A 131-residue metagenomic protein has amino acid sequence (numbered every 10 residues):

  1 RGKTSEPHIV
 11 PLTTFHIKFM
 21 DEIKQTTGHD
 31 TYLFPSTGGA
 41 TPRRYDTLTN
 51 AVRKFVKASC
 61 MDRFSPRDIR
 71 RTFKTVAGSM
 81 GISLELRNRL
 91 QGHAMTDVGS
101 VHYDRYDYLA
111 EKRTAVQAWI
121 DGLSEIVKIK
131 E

Functional and structural regions predicted by a protein language model:
R1-K3, I17, A40, M80 (+1 more regions): Catalytic-site neighborhood detector that most strongly recognizes the C-terminal catalytic loop/helix of tyrosine
T4-I9: Short, mixed charged/polar active-site loops that provide acid/base catalysis or chelate metal/phosphate cofactors
P11-D62, F73, A94: Active-site/catalytic core of tyrosine-dependent DNA strand-transfer enzymes
K54, A58, V76, M80 (+1 more regions): Active-site catalytic microenvironments for nucleophilic, acid-base chemistry
C60-R63, E125-E131: Surface-exposed helix-capping loop/turn segments at secondary-structure junctions
F64-S65, K74, G81-H93: Active-site-proximal segment of tyrosine recombinases
